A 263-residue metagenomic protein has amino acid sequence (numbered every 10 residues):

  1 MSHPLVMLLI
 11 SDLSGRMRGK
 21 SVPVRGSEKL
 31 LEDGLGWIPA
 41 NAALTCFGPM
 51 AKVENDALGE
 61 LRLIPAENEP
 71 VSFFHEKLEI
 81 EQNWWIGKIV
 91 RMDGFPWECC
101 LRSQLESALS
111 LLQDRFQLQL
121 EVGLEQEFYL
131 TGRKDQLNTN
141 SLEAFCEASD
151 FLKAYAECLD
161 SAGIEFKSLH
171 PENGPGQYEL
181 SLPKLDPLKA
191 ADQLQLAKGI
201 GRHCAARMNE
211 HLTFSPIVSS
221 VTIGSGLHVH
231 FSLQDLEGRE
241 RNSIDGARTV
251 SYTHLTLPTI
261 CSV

Functional and structural regions predicted by a protein language model:
M1-P171, Q193: ATP/Mg2+-dependent ligation/transfer catalytic cores
W85-R91, Y178-L185, F231: Short, hydrophobic beta-strand segments
F95-C99, K189-A190, R239-N242: Short, conserved charged micro-motifs
D114-L120, E157-E165, A190, A197-T213 (+1 more regions): Secondary-structure boundary elements
L120-G132, A162-L182, L212-H228: Core alpha/beta catalytic barrel or barrel-like domain that forms the active/cofactor pocket in diverse metabolic
K184-A197, I217-S220: Active-site neighborhood of thiol-dependent amide/isopeptide-bond enzymes
K198-L255: Glycine-rich anion/phosphate-binding loop at the beta-strand->alpha-helix junction
H254-V263: Single conserved hydrophobic/aromatic residue that forms the stacking wall/gate of nucleotide- or nucleobase-binding
